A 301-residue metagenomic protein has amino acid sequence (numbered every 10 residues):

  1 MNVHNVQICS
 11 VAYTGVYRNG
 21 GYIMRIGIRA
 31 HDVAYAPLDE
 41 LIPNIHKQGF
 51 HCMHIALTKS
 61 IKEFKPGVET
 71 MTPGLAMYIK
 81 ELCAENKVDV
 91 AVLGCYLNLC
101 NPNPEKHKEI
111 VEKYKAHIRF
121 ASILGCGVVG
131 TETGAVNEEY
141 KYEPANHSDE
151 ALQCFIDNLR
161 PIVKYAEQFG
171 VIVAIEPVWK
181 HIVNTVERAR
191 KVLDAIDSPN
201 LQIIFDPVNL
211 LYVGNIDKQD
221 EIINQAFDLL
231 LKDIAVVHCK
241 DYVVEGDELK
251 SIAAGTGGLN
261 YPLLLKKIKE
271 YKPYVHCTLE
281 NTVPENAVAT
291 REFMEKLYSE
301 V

Functional and structural regions predicted by a protein language model:
S10-I23: Short, Lys/Arg-enriched N-terminal segments with co-localized hydrophobic residues within the first ~10-30 amino acids
M24-Y35: Boundary/entry segment of secreted carbohydrate-active catalytic domains
R25, M53, K59, L93 (+1 more regions): Acidic/histidine-rich catalytic cores of soluble enzymes
A34-I45, E109-I118, Q219-F227: Short, acidic/polar
E40, M77-Y78, L82-N86, C100-I203: Active-site acidic/histidine proton-transfer and metal-coordination neighborhood in alpha/beta enzyme cores
E40-K59, G125: Catalytic domains of carbohydrate-active enzymes, especially glycoside hydrolases
I45, M53, C83, I110 (+7 more regions): Conserved, mostly hydrophobic/aromatic
A56-Y78, T133-E139: Glycine-rich, proline-tolerant flexible connector loops at the mouths of alpha/beta enzymes
